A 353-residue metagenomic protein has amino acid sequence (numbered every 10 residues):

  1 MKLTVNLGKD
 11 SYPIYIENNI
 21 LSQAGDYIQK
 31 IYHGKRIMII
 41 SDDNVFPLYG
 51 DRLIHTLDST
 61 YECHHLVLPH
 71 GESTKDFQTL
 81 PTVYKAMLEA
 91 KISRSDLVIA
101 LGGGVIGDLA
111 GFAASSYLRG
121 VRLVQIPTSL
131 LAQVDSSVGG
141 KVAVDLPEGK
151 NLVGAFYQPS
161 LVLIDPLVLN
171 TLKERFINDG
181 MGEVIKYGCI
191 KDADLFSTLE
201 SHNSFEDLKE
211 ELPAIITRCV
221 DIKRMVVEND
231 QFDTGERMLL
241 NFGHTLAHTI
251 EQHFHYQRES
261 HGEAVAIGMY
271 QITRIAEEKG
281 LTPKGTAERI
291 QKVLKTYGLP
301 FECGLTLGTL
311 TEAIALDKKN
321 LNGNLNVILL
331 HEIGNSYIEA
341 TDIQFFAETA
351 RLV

Functional and structural regions predicted by a protein language model:
M1-D96: ATP/NTP phosphate-donor binding region
Y15, F112-S204: A glycine/threonine-rich phosphate-anchoring loop and its flanking beta-alpha core in nucleotide/phosphate-binding
E17, I39, D76, P127 (+4 more regions): Residue-level signal for inorganic ion chemistry
H64-L66, I99, V124-I126, L161-I164 (+1 more regions): Hydrophobic/aromatic beta-strand patches that form the interior of the parallel beta-sheet core in alpha/beta enzyme
Y84-L97, L101, A110-Q125: Non-catalytic interfacial helical region
V105-F112, Q133-V134, T249: Short glycine/serine/threonine-rich phosphate/pyrophosphate-binding segments that cradle anionic phosphate groups
V184, L281-V353: C-terminal charged capping/lid subdomain of soluble metabolic enzymes
H202-G308: Active-site segments that bind and position negatively charged phosphate/pyrophosphate groups
